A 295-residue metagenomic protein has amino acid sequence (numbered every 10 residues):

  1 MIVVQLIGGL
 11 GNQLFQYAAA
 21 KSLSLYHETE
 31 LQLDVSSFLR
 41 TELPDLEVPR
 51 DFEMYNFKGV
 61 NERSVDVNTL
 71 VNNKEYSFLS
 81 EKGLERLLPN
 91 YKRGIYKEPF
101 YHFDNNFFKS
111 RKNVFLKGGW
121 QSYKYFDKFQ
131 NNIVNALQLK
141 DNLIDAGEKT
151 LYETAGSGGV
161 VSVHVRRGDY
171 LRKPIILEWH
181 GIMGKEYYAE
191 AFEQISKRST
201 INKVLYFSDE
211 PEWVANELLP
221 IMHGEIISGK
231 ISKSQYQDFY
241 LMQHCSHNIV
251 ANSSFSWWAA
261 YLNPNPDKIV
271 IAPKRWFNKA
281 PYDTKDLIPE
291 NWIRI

Functional and structural regions predicted by a protein language model:
M1-Q5, E30-L33, N113-K117, S157-R167 (+2 more regions): Short hydrophobic beta-strand segments
M1-R40: N-terminal pre-catalytic "stem/leader" segment of glycosyltransferase-like enzymes
L6-Q13, H180-G184, S234, N252: Aromatic-acidic/polar surface patches that form glycan- and anion
L10, A189, E193-A280: Donor-binding and catalytic core of enzymes assembling or modifying cell-surface/extracellular glycoconjugates
G11-Q13, R40-P44, K124-Y125, Y170-K173 (+3 more regions): Short catalytic/ligand-binding loop motif for oxyanion handling, primarily in non-cytosolic enzymes, centered on
D45-T200: Secretory-pathway luminal glycosyltransferase catalytic domains
G59, N278-I295: Leloir-type glycosyltransferase catalytic cores
